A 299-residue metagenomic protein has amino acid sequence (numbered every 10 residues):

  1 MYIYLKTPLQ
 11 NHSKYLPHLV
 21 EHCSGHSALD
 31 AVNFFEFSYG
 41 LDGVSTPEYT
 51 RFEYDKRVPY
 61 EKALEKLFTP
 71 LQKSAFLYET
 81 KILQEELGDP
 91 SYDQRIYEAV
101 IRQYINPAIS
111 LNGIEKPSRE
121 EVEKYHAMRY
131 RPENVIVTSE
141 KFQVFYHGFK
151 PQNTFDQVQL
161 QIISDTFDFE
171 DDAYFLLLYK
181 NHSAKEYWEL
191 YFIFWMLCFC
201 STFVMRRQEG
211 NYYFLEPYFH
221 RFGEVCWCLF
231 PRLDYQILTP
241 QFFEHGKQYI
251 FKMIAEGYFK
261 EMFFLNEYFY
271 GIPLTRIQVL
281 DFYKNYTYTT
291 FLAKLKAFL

Functional and structural regions predicted by a protein language model:
M1-L16, F142-F203: His/Glu-based metal-binding/catalytic segments typifying zinc-dependent metallopeptidases
L16-S24: Active-site His/Glu-centered metal-binding helix of metallohydrolases
C23-V158, M205-L299: Charge-rich, well-structured scaffold segments of protease-associated domains
